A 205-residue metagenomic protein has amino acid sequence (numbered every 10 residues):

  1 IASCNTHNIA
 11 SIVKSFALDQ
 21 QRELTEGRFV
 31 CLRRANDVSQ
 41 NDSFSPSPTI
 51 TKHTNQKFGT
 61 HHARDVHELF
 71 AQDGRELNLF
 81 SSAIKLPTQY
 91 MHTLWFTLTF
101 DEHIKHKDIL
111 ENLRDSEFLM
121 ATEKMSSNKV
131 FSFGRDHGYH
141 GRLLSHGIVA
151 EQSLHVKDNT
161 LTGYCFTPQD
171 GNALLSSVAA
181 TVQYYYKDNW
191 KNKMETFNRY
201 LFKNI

Functional and structural regions predicted by a protein language model:
I1-N41, A180-Y184, D188-N204: N-terminal Rossmann-like NAD(P) cofactor-binding subdomain of oxidoreductases, focused on the glycine-rich
A10-A17, A63-H67, K107-L110, L174-V182: Predominant activation on well-ordered alpha-helical scaffold segments within soluble catalytic domains
E23-E26, V30-Q169: C-terminal substrate-binding/catalytic lobe of Rossmann-fold NAD(P)-dependent oxidoreductases
H140-I205: NAD(P)-dependent Rossmann-like dehydrogenase/reductase catalytic/cofactor-binding core
